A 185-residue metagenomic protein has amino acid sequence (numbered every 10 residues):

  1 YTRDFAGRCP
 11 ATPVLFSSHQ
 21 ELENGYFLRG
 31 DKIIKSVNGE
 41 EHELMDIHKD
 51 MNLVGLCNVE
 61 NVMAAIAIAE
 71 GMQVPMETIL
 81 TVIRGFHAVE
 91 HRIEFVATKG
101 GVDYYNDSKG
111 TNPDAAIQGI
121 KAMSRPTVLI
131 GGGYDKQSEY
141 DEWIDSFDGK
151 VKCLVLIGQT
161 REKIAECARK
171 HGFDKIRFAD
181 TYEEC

Functional and structural regions predicted by a protein language model:
Y1-D103, A165, K175: Acidic, Mg2+-coordinating active-site environments of NTP-dependent enzymes
I68-E77, T81-H91, F95-C185: ATP-dependent carboxylate-amine ligase
